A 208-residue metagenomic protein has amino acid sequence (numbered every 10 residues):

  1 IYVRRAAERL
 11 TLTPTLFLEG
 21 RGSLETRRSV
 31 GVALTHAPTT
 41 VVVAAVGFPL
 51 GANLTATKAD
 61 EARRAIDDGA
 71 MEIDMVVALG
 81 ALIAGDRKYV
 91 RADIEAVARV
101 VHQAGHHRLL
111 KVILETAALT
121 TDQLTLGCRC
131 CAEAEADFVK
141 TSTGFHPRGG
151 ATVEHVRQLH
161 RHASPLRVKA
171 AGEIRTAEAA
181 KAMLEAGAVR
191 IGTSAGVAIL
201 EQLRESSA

Functional and structural regions predicted by a protein language model:
I1, A33-A44, N53-R64: Glycine-rich, positively charged N-terminal anion/phosphate-binding segment
V3-R4, V76, S142, S194: Conserved residues at the C-terminal ends of beta-strands
R4-H36: Intrinsic disorder/low-complexity segments
T39-V46, V189-T193: Short hydrophobic/aromatic-enriched beta-strand-loop microsegments
V46-G51, G144, A195-A198: Short, acidic/turn-prone active-site loops that include or flank metal/cofactor- and phosphate-binding residues
F48, T55-L79, I83-K111, E115-L166 (+1 more regions): Alpha/beta enzyme core
L184, T193-A208: C-terminal helical cap(s) of enzyme catalytic domains, especially alpha/beta-barrels
